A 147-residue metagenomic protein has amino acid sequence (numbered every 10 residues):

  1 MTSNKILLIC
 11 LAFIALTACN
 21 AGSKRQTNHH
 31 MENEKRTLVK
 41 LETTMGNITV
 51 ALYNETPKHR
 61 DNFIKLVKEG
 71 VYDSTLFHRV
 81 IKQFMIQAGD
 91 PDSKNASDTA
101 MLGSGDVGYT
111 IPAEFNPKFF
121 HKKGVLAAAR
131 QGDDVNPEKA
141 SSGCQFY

Functional and structural regions predicted by a protein language model:
M1-L7: Bacterial N-terminal signal peptides that target proteins for export
L7, C19-Y147: Cyclophilin-like peptidyl-prolyl cis-trans isomerases
A12-N20: Hydrophobic h-region of N-terminal signal peptides that target proteins for export in Gram-negative bacteria
